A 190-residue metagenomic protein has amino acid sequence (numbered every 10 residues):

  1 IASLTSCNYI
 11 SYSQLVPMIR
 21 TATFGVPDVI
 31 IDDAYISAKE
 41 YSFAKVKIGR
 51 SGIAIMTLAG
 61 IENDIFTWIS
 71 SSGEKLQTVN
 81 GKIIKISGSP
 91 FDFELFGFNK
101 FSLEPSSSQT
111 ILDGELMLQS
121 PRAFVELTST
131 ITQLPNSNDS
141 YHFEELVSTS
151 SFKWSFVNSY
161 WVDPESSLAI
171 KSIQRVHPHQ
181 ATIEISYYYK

Functional and structural regions predicted by a protein language model:
S3-S6: C-terminal motif of bacterial Sec signal peptides marking the signal peptidase cleavage site
N8-Q77, K85, F101-K190: Acidic, serine/threonine-rich low-complexity disordered tracts
F91-F98: Acidic/charged, solvent-exposed loop-and-adjacent secondary-structure segments enriched in E/D, K/R, S/T, and G/P
